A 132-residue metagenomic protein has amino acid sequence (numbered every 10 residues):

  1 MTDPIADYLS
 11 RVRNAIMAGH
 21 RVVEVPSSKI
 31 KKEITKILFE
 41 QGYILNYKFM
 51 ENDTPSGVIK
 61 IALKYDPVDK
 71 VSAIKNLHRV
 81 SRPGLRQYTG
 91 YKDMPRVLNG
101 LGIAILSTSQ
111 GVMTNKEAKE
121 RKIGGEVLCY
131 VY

Functional and structural regions predicted by a protein language model:
M1-Y132: Core subunits and conserved enzymes of cellular information-processing and envelope-translocation systems across
